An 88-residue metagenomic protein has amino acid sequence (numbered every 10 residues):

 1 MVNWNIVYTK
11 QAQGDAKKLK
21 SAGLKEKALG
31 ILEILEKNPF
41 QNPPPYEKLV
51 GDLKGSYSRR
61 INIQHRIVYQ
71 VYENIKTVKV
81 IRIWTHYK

Functional and structural regions predicted by a protein language model:
V2-K18, A22-L29, V50, R59-R66 (+1 more regions): Enriched for short, Lys/Arg-rich terminal
E33-R59: A short, surface-exposed loop/turn module that caps and links secondary-structure elements
